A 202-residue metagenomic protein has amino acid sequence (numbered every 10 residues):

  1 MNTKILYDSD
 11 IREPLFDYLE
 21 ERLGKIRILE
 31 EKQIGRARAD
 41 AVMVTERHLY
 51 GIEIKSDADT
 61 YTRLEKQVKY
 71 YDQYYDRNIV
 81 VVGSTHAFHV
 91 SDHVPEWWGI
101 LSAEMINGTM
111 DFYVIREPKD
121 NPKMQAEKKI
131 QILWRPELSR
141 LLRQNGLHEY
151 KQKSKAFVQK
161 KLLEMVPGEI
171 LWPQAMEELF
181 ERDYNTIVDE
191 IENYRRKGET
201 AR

Functional and structural regions predicted by a protein language model:
M1-N2, R202: Intrinsically disordered, low-complexity and often Lys/Arg-enriched segments
T3-E46, D92: Active-site metal-binding core of divalent-cation-utilizing nuclease and nuclease-like domains
E30, E53, V80: Redox-cofactor binding/interface segments in oxidoreductases and associated redox assembly factors
G35, A58, N107: Residue-level detector of flexible, active-site-proximal loop/helix-junction positions within diverse enzyme catalytic
Y50-D57: Active-site ExK catalytic segment of metal-dependent nucleases
D59-A103: Catalytic cores of nucleic-acid endonucleases
G99-R202: Non-catalytic C-terminal interaction segments of nucleic acid-processing enzymes
